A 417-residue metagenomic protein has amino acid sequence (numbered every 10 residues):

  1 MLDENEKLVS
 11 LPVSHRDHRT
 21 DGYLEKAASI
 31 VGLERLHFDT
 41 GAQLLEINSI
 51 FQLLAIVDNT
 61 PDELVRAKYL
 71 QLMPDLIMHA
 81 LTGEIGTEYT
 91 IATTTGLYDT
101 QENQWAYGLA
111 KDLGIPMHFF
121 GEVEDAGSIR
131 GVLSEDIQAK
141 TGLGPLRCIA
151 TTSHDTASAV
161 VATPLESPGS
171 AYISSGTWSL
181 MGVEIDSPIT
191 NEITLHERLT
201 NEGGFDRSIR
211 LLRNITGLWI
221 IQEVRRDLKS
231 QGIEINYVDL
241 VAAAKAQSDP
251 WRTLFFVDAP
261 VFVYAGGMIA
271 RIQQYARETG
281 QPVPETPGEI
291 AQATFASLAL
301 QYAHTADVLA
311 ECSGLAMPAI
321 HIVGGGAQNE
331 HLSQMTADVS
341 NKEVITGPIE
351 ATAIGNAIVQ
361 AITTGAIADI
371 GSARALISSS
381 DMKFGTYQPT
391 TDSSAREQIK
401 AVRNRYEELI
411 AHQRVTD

Functional and structural regions predicted by a protein language model:
M1, G22-K26, A159-V161: Pocket-flanking alpha-helical
M1-H15, Q43-I47, M78-D99, E122-D125: Short beta-strand-loop/turn "lid" adjacent to the catalytic site in phosphate-handling enzymes
V13-I30, I358: Short alpha-helix plus adjacent loop in nuclease-associated cores
D17, G131-S134: Short, glycine/charge-rich flexible loops or terminal/linker lids adjacent to PRPP-binding catalytic cores
A28-E46, I50-E84, L97-Y107, K111-D112 (+5 more regions): Active-site core segments that coordinate phosphate-bearing ligands/cofactors across diverse enzyme families
Q101-E102, A126-R130: Short beta-strand to alpha-helix junction loop
Y107, L113-A126, A357: A conserved helix-loop-beta module that forms one wall/lid of the active-site cleft in ATP-utilizing catalytic domains
